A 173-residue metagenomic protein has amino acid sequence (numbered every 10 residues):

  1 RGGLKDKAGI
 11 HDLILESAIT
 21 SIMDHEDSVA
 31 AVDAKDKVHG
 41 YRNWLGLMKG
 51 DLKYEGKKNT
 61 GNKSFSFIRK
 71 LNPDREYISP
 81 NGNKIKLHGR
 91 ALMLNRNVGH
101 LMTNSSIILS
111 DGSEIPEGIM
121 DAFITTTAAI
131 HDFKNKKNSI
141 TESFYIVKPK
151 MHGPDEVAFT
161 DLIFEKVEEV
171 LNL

Functional and structural regions predicted by a protein language model:
R1-F159, E165-N172: Catalytic alpha/beta active-site cores
